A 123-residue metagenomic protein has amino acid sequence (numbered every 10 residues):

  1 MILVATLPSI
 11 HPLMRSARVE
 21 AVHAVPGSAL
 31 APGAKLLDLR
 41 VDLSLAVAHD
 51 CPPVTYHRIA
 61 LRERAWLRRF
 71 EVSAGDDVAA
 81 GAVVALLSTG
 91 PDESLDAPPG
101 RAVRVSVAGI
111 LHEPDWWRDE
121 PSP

Functional and structural regions predicted by a protein language model:
M1-V41, V47, Y56-A60, R101-P123: Acidic, low-complexity mobile loops and tails
D38-P52, S88-P99: Short, Lys/Arg- and Gly-enriched loop/turn segments at beta-strand edges
L43-G81: Compact, basic/aliphatic-enriched, mixed alpha/beta core segments that act as assembly/interaction modules in small
A65-E93, P114-P123: Glycine- and charge-enriched low-complexity intrinsically disordered segments
